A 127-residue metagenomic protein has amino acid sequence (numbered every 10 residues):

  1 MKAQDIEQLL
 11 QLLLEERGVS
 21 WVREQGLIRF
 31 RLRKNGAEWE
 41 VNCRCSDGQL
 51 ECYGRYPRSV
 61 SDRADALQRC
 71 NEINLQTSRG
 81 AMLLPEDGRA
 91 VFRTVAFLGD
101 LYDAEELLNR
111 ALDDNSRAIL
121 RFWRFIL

Functional and structural regions predicted by a protein language model:
M1-E40, L75-P85: Charge-rich, low-complexity N-terminal segments
Q4, V60-A64, L101-N109: Ordered, soluble secondary-structure elements with a strong preference for glycine-centered loop motifs and nearby
G26-R29, G48-L50, R89-A90: Hydrophobic residues embedded in beta-strands of well-ordered beta-sheets
L32-D62: Long, continuous compositionally biased terminal/linker segments
E51-R93: Short, internal acidic amphipathic alpha-helical interface segments that mediate docking to partner proteins
Q76-R79, R121, F125: Amphipathic alpha-helical interaction surfaces
L84-D113, W123-L127: Well-ordered alpha/beta subsegment
S116-L120: Helix-rich interaction surfaces within compact, conserved domain-sized segments that mediate assembly or partner
